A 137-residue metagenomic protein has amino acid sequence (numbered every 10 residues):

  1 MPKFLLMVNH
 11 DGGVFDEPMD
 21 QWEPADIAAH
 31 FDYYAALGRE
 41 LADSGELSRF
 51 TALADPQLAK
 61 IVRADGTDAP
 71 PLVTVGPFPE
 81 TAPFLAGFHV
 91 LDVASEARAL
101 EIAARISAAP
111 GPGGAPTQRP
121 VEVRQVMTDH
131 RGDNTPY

Functional and structural regions predicted by a protein language model:
M1-Y137: Conserved, structured core segments of small domains
